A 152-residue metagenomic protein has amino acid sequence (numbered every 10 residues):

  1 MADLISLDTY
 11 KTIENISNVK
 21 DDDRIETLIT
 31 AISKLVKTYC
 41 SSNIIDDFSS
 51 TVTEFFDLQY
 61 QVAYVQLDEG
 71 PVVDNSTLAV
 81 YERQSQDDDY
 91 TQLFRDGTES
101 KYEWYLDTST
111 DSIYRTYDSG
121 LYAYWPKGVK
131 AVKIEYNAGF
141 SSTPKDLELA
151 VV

Functional and structural regions predicted by a protein language model:
M1-V152: Divalent metal-cofactor coordination and adjacent catalytic microenvironments
